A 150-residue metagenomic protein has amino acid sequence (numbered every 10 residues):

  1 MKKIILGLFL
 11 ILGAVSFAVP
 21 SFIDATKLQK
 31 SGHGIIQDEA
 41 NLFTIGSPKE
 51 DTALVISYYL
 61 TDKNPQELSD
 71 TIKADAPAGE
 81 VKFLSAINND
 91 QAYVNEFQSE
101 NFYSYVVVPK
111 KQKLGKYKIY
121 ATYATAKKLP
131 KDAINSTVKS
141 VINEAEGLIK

Functional and structural regions predicted by a protein language model:
I4-A14: Sec-dependent N-terminal signal peptides
F17-S21: Boundary of Sec targeting at the N-terminus
D24-G34, T122-K150: Surface-exposed amphipathic alpha-helical segments
Q29-D38, D75-I87: Short secondary-structure junctions
D38-L42, T52-A53, S99-V108: Short, surface-exposed coil-to-beta transition loops
F43-D70, Y117-A124: A short acidic-to-branched-hydrophobic micro-motif
P77-L114: Signature of long, low-cysteine stretches enriched in small and polar/charged residues
E96-S99, P109-I134: Short, exposed beta-strand-loop hairpins at the edges of beta-sheets in extracellular/periplasmic proteins
